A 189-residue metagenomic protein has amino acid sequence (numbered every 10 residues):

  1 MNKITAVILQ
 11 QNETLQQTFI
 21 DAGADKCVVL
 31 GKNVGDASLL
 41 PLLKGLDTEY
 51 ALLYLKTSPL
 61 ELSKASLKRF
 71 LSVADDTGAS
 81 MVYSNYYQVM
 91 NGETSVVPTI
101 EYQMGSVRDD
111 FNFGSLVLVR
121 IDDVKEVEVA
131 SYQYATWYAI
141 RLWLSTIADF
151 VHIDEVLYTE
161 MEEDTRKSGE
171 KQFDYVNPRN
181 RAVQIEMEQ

Functional and structural regions predicted by a protein language model:
M1-V29: N-proximal low-complexity "stem/linker" segments adjacent to membrane-targeting elements
N33-L46: Glycine-rich, basic loop-to-helix element that forms the pyrophosphate-binding segment of sugar-nucleotide handling
T48, T77-A79, A148: Short, high-confidence coil segments that cap the C-terminus of an alpha-helix and link into the following beta-strand
T48-E61: Short beta-strand-to-loop acidic/aromatic patch adjacent to the donor-nucleotide binding site
L62-V96: Conserved donor NDP-sugar-binding/catalytic core segment of glycosyltransferases
T94-I121: A recurrent flexible, glycine/aromatic-enriched loop bordering the glycosyltransferase active site that acts as
D123, S131-V156, M161: A short, conserved alpha-helix in the catalytic core of glycosyltransferases
S168-Q189: Catalytic core of nucleotide-sugar-dependent glycosyltransferases
